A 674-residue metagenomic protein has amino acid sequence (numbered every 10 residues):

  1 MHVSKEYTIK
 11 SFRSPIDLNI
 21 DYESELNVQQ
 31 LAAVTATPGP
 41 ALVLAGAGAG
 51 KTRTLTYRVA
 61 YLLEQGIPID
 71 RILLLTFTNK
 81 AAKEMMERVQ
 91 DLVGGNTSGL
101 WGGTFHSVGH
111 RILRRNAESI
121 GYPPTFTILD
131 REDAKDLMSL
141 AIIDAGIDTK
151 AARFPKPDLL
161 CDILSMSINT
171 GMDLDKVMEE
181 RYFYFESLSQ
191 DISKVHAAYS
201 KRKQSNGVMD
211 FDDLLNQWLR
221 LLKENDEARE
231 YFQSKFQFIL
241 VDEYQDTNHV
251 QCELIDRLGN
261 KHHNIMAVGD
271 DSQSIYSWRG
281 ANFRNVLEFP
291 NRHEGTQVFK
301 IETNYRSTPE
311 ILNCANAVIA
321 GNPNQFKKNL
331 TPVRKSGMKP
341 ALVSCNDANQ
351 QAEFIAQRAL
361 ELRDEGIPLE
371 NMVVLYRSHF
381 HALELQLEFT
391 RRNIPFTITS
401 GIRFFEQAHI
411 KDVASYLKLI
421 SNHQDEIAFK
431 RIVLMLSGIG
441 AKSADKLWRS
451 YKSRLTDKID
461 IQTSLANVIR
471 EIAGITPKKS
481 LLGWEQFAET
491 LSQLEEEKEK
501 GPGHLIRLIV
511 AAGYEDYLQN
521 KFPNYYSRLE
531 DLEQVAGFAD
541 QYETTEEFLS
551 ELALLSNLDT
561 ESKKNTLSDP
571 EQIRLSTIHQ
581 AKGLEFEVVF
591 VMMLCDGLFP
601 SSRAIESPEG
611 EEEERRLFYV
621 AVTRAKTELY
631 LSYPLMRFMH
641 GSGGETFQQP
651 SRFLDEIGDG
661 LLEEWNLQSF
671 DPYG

Functional and structural regions predicted by a protein language model:
H2-K10, S14-L18, E23, Y61 (+2 more regions): Conserved RecA-like helicase ATPase core segment that couples NTP binding/hydrolysis to strand translocation
H2-L129, K135, E230, N313-N316: P-loop NTPase Walker
S24-V43, T54, L73, A81-A82 (+4 more regions): Conserved helicase NTPase motor core
G39, I67-R71, N96-G99, K261-N264 (+9 more regions): Short glycine-/polar-rich loops that comprise or flank the Walker A/P-loop and associated switch/sensor motifs
V43, A47-L55, E294-Q297, E302-P395 (+1 more regions): Helicase P-loop NTPase motor core
T97-L100, E118-D213, F236, V298-K300 (+2 more regions): ATP-hydrolysis module of ASCE/P-loop NTPase motor domains, specifically the Walker B Asp-Glu catalytic pair
V108-N116, S272-S277, R306, I398-S421: Short alpha-helix plus adjacent loop in nuclease-associated cores
R181, F185, P368, A382 (+4 more regions): Conserved helicase C-terminal RecA-like lobe
